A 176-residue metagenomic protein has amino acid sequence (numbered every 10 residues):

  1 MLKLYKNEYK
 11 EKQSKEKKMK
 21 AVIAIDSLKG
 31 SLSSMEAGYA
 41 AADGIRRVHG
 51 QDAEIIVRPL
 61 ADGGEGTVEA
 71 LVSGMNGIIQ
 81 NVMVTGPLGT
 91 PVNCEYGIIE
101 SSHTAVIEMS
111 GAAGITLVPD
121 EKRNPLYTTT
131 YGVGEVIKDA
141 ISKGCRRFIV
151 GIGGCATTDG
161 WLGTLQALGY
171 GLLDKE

Functional and structural regions predicted by a protein language model:
Y5, E16-I152, A156-E176: N-terminal loops that bind phosphate or other acidic moieties and the adjacent beta-alpha structural core
